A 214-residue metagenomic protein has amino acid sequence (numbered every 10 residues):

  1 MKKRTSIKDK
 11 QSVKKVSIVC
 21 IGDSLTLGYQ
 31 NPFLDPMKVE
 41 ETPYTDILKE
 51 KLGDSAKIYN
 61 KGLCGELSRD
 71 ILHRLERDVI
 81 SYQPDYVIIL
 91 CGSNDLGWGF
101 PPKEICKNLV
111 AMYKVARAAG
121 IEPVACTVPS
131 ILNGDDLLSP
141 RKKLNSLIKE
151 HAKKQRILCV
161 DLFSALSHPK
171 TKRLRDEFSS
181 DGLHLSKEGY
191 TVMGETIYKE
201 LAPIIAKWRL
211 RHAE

Functional and structural regions predicted by a protein language model:
M1-C64, R74-Q83, L210: Serine-esterase "nucleophile elbow" of acetyl-processing enzymes
V19-C20, L52-Y82, D95-P123: Internal alpha/beta domain cores that form substrate/cofactor-binding pockets in large enzymes and binding proteins
S24-L27, L63-S68, S93-G97, P129-N133 (+1 more regions): Solvent-exposed loop/turn segments at secondary-structure junctions within structured extracellular/periplasmic domains
Y29-L34, G99, R173-L174: Short acidic, glycine/proline-rich loop/turn micro-motifs
F33-K38, P101-K103, F178-S180: Short glycine-enriched, charge-decorated loop/helix-capping segments at active-site entrances that position
I88: N-terminal Rossmann-like NAD(P) cofactor-binding module of classical short-chain dehydrogenase/reductase
S130-E214: Catalytic His-Asp segment of secreted/periplasmic serine-dependent ester chemistry enzymes
